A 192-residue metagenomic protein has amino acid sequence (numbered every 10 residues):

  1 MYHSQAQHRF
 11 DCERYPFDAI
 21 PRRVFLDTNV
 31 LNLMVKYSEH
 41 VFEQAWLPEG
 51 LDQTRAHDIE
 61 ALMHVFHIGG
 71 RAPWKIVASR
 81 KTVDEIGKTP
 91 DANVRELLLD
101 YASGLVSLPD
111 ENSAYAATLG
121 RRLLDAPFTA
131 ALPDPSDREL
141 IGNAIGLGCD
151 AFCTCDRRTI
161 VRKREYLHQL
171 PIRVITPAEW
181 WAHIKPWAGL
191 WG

Functional and structural regions predicted by a protein language model:
M1-D18, S38-Q44, A130, I145-G192: Acidic, PIN/NYN-like endoribonuclease modules and their adjacent C-terminal/linker elements
Y2-H3, D52-R55, P127-P133: Short, flexible loop segments at the rims of nucleotide/cofactor-binding pockets, characterized by
H8-R9, D58-L62, S136-D137: Amphipathic coiled-coil/heptad-repeat helices and related helical stalk/stem segments that mediate oligomerization
P21-V24: Residues that mark the start of a beta-strand
L26, L31, V35-N93: PIN/NYN-family metal-dependent endoribonuclease catalytic core
T28, P133-I141, R157: Conserved glycosyltransferase catalytic-site signature
K81, E85, A102-A130: Acidic catalytic patch
P90-Y101, R162-H168: Short, aromatic/basic amphipathic alpha-helical patches
